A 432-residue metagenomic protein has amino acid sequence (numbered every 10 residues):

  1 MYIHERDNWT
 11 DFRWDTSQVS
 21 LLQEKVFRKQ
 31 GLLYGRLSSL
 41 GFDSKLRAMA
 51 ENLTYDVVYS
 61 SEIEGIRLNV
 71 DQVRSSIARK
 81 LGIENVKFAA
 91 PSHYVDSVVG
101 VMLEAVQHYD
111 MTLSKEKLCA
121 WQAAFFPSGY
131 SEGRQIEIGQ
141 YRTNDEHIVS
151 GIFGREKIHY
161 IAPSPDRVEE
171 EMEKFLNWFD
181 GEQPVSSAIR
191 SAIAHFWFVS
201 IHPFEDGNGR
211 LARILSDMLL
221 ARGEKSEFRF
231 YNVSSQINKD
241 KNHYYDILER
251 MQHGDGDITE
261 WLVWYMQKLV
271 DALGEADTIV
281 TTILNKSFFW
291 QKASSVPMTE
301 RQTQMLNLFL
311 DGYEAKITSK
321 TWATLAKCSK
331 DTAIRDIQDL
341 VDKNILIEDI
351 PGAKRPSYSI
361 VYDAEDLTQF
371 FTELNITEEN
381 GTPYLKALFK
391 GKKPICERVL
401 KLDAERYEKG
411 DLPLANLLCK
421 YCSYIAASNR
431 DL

Functional and structural regions predicted by a protein language model:
M1-T377: FIC/Doc superfamily catalytic core
T372-L388, A427-N429: A positively charged, amphipathic N-terminal helix/segment that binds anionic biomolecules
F389-K392, A415-L418: Short metal-coordination and nucleic-acid-contact micro-motifs, chiefly zinc-binding Cys/His arrays
P394-E397, K420: Cys/His/Pro-rich metal-binding microdomains
L400-D403, A426: Cys/His-rich microdomains that often coordinate metals
Y407-N416: Short linker/helix segments within small regulatory modules
N416-S428: Cysteine-cluster motifs in flexible loop/terminal segments that predominantly coordinate metals
